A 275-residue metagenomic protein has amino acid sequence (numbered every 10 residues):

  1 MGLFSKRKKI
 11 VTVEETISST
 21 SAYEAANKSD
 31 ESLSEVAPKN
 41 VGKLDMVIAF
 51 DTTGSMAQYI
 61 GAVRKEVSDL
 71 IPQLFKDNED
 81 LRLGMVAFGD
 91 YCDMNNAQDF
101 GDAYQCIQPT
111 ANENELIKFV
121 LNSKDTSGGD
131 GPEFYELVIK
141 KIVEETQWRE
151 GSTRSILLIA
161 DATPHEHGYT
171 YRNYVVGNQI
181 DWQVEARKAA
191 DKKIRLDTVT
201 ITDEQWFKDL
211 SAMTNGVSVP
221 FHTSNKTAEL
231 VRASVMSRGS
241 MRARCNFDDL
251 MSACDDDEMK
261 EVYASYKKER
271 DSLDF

Functional and structural regions predicted by a protein language model:
G2-F275: Divalent cation-coordinating acidic motifs and surrounding scaffolds that mediate Ca2+/Mg2+/Mn2+/Zn2+-dependent binding
